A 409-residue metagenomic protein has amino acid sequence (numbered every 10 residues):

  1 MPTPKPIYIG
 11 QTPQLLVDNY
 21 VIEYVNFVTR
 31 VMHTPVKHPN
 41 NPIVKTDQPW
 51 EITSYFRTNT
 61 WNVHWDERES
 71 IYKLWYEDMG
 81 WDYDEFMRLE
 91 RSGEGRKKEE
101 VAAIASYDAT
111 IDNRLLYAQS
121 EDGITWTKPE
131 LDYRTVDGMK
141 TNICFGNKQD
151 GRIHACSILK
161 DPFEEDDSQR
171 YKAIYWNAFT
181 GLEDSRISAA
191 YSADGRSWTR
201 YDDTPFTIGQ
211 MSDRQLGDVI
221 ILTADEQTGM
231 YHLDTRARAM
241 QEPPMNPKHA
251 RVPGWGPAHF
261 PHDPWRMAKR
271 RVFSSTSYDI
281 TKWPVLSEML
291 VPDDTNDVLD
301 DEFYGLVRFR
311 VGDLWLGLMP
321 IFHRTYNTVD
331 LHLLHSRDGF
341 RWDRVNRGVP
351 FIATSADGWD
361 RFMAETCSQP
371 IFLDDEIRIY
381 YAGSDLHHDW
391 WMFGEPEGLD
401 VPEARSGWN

Functional and structural regions predicted by a protein language model:
M1-N409: Carbohydrate-active catalytic/glycan-binding domains of CAZyme proteins, especially the secreted or lumenal ectodomains
